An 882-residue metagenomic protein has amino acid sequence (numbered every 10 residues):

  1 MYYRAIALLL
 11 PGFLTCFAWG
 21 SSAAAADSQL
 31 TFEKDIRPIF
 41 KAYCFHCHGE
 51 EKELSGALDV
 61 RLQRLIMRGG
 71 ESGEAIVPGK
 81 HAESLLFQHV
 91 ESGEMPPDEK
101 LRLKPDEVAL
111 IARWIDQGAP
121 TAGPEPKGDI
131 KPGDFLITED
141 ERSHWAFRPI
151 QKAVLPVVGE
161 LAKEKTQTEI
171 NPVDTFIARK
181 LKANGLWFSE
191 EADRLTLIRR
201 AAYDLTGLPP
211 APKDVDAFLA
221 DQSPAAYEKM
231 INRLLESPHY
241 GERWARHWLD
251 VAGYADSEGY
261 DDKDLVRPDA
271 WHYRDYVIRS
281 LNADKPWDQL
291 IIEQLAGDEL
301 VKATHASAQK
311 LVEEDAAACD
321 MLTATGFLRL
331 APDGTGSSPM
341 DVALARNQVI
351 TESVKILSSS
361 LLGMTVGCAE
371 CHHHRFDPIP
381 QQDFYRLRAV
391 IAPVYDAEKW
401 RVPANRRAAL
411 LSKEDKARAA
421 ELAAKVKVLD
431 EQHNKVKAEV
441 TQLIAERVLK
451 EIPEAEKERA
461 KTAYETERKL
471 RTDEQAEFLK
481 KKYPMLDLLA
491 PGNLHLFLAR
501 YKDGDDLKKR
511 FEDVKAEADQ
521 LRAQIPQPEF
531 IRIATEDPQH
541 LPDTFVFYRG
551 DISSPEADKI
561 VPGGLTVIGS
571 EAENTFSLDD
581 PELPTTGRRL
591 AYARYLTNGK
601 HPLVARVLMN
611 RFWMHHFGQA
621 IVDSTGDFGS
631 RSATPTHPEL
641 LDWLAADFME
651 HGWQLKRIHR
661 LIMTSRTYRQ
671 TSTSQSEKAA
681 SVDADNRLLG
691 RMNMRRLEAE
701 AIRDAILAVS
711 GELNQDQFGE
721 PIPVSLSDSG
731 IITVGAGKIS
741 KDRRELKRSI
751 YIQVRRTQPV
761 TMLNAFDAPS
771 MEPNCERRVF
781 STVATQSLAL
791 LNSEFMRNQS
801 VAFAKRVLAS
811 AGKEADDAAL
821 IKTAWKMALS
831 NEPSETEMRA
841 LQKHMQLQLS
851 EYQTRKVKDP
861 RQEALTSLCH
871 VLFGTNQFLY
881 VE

Functional and structural regions predicted by a protein language model:
M1-Y3: N-terminal secretory signal peptides that target proteins for export/translocation
I6-A18: Bacterial N-terminal signal peptides
A23-A112, T121-V173, A178-R179, L195-R200 (+7 more regions): Solvent-exposed helix-loop boundary motif
P120, W145, Y260-D264, A283 (+2 more regions): Active-site histidine-acidic residue metal-binding/catalytic motifs, centered on HxH/HExxH-like signatures
G159-H239, Y254-K310, N347-V349, P378 (+7 more regions): Primarily short, surface-exposed interaction patches in extracytoplasmic proteins
L868: Globin-like tetrapyrrole-binding proteins
